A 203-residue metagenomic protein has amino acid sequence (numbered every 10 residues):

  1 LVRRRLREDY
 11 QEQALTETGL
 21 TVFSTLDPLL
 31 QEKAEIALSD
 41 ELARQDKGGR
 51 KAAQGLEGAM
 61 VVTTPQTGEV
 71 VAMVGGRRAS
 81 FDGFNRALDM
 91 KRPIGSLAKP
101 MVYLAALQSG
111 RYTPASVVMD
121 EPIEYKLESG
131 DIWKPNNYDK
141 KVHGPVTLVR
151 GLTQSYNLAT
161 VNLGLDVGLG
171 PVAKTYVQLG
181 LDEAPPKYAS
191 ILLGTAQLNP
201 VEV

Functional and structural regions predicted by a protein language model:
L1, Y112-V172: Conserved catalytic neighborhood of penicillin-recognizing serine enzymes
L1-Y10: Small/polar-residue-rich segments within soluble enzyme cores
D9-P100, S109-S116, G170-Y176, Y188-S190: Periplasmic/cell-envelope proteins involved in peptidoglycan metabolism and beta-lactam response
L15-L20, G83-L88, W133-P135, H143-P145 (+2 more regions): Flexible glycine/proline-enriched surface loops and loop-helix/loop-strand junctions
Q31, G95-P100, P145, T153 (+2 more regions): Short alpha-helical patches at coil-to-helix transitions and adjacent helical residues in well-structured domains
V61-P65, V71-G76, A115, M119-E121 (+5 more regions): Generic beta-strand/beta-sheet core signal
A105-L107: Short active-site loop/helix that positions an aromatic residue
D182-V203: Active-site-proximal helix/loop microenvironment of the serine DD-peptidase/beta-lactamase transpeptidase fold
